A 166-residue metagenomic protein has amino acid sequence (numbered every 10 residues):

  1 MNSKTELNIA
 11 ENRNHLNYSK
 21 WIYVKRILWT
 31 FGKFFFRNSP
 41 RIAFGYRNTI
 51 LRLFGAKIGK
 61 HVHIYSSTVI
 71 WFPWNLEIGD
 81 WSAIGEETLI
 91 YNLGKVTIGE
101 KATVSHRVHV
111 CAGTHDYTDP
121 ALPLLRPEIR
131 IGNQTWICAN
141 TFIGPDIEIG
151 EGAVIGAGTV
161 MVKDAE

Functional and structural regions predicted by a protein language model:
M1-A56, K60-H61, Q134: Terminal amphipathic alpha-helical/low-complexity segments used for targeting or macromolecular assembly
K60, Y65-S66, W71-F72, G79-D80 (+12 more regions): Left-handed beta-helix
H115: Histidine-centered active-site/metal-ligand motif
T118-P120: A short acidic, helix-capping loop that chelates divalent metal ions and anchors anionic groups
E166: A contiguous, mid-protein "functional segment" used to position or interact with cofactors/ions or partner subunits
